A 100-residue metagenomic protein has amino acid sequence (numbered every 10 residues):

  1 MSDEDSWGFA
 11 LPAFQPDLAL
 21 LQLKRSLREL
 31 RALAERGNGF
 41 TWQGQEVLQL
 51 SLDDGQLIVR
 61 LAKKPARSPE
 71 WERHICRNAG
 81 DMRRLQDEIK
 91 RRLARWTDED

Functional and structural regions predicted by a protein language model:
M1-D100: Charge-dense, helix-prone N-terminal extensions
